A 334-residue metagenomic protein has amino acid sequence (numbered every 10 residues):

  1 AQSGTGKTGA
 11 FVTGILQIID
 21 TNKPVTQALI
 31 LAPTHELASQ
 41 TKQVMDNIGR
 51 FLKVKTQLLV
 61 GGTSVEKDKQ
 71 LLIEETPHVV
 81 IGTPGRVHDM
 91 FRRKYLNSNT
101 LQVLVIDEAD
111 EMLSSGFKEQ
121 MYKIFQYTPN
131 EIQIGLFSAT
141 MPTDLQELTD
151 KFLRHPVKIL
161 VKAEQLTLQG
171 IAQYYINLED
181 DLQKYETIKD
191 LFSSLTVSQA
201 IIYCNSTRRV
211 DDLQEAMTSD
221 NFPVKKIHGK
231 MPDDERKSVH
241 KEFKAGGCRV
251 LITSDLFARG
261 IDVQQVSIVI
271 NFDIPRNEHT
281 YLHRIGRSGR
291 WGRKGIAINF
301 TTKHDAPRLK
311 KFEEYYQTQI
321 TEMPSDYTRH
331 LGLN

Functional and structural regions predicted by a protein language model:
A1-N334: Conserved helicase RecA-like core
